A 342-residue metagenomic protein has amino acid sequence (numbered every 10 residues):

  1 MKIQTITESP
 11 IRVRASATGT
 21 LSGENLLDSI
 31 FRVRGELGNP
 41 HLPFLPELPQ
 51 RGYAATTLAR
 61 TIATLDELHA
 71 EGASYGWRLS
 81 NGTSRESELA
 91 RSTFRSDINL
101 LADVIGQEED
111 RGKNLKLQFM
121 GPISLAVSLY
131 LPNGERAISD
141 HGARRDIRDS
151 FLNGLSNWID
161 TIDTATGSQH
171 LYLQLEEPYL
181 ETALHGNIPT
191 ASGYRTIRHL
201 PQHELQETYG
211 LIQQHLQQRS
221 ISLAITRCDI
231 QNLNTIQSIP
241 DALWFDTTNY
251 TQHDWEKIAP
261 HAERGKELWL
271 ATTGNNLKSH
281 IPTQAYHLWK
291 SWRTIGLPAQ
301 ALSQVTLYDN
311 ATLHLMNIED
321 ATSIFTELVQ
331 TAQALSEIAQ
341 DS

Functional and structural regions predicted by a protein language model:
M1-M120, S124-S139, N234-D241, W255 (+4 more regions): Alpha/beta catalytic barrel-like cores
G23-E24, Q50-R51, C228-L233, F245-W255 (+1 more regions): Acidic-and-aromatic substrate-binding clefts and catalytic sites of carbohydrate-active enzymes
Q50, G121-I123, E177-E181, R227-Q231 (+3 more regions): Active-site-proximal loop/turn and secondary-structure-junction residues that shape catalytic pockets, frequently
E86-D103, R145-W158, T283-L288: Glycine-rich anion/phosphate-binding loops
L131-R145, I188-L200: A solvent-exposed, charged loop/short amphipathic helix patch at secondary-structure junctions
S150, G154-H253: Active-site loop segments of alpha/beta catalytic cores
Q252-P260, S279-Q300: A short, acidic, amphipathic alpha-helical segment used as a generic capping/interface helix at domain edges
S303-A311: Short acidic/histidine-rich active-site segments
